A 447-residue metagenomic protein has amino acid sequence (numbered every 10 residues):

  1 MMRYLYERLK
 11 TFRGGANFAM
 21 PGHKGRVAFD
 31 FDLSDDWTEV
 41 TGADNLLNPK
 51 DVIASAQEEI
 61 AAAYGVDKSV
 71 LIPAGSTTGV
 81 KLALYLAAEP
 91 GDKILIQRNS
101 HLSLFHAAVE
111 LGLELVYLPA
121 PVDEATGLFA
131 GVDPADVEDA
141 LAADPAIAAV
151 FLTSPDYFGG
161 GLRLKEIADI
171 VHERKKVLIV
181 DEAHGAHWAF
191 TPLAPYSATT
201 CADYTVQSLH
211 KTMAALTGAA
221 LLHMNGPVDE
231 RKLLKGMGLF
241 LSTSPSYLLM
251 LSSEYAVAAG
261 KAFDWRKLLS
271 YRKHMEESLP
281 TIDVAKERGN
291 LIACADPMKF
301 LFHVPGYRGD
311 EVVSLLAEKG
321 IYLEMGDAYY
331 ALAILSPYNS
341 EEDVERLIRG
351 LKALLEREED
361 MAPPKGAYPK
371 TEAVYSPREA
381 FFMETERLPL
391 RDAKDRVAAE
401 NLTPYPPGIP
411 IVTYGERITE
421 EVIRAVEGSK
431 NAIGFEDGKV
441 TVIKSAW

Functional and structural regions predicted by a protein language model:
M1-D51, P407: N-terminal "arm"/small-domain region of PLP-dependent enzymes with the aminotransferase-like
M2-R8, V27, A63-V66, S76-K286: Conserved PLP-enzyme active-site core in the AAT-like
G25, Y157, K211-T212, P227-D229 (+5 more regions): Short, glycine-/Ser/Thr-/acidic-enriched flexible segments
L33-T78, N99: Conserved N-terminal alpha-helix of the aminotransferase class I/II PLP-enzyme fold
A43, V70-I72, V150-T153, L332-I334: Short glycine-rich or small-residue beta-strand-to-loop segments that form or flank ligand, phosphate, metal/Fe-S
K68-V70, Q207, G320-E324: A short linear hydrophobic-aromatic micro-motif
P280-F435: Conserved C-terminal alpha-helix-loop-beta "cap" of PLP-dependent enzymes that closes/shapes the active-site mouth
A432-W447: Charge-dense polyanion-binding interfaces
